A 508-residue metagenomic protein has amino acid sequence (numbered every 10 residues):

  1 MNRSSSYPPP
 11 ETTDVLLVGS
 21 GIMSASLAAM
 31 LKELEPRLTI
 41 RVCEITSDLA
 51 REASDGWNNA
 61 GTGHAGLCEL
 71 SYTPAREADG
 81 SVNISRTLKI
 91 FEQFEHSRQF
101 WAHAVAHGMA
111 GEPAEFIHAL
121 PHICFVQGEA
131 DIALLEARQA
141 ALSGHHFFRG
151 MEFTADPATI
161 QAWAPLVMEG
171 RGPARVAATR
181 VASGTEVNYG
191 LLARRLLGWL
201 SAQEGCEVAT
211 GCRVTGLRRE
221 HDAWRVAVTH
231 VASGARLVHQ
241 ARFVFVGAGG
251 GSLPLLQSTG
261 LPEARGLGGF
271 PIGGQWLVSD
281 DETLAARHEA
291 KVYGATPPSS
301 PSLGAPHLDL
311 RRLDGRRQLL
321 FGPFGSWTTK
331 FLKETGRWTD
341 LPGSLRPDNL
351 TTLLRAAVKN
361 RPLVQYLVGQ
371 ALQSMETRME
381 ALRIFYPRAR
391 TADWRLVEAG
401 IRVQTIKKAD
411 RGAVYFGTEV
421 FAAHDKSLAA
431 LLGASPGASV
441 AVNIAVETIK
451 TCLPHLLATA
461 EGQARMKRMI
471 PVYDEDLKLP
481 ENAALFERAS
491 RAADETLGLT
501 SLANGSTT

Functional and structural regions predicted by a protein language model:
T13-R41: N-terminal Rossmann-like FAD-binding beta1-loop-alpha1 element of flavoenzymes
K32-G56: Glycine-rich FAD pyrophosphate-binding loop
G61-A162, Q318, K330, G336-D340: Dinucleotide-binding Rossmann-like beta1-alpha1 core, especially the glycine-rich loop that anchors the ADP
S85-R98, Q127-A133, T179-W199, A209 (+3 more regions): Short beta-strand to alpha-helix junction loop
E112-F125, Q161-Q203, P362-Y366, K426-G433: Helix-loop-beta segment of a Rossmann-like dinucleotide-binding subdomain
A174-F243, S439-C452: Helical element adjacent to the flavin cofactor pocket in flavoenzyme catalytic cores
A174-S183, L191, W327, F331-A458: C-terminal catalytic lobe of FAD-dependent flavoproteins
V246-P262: Flavin (primarily FAD) binding-site architecture
